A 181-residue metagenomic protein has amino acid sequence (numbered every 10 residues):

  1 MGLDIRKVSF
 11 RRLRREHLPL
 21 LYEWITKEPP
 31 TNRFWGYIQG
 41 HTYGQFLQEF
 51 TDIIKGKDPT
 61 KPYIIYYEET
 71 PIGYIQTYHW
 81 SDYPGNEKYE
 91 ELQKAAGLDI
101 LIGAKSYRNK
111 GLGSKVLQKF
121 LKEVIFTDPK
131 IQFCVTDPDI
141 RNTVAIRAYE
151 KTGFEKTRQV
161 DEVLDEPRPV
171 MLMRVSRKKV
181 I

Functional and structural regions predicted by a protein language model:
M1-K7, R12-Q48, I181: A short, well-structured alpha-helix characteristic of acyl/acetyltransferase catalytic modules
G2-L3, E150-K151, E155-I181: Terminal substrate-recognition subdomain of acyl/acetyltransferases
L47-Y107, E123: Acetyl-CoA-dependent GNAT
I75-H79, D137, Q159: Short beta->alpha transition motifs characteristic of CBS
K110-G111: Glycine-rich phosphate-binding loop
S114-K115, I140-R158: Conserved active-site alpha-helix within GNAT-family acetyltransferase domains
K115-Q132: Conserved acyl-CoA
K130, C134-I146, E162-P167: Conserved beta-strand-loop-alpha-helix junction that forms the acyl-donor binding cleft
